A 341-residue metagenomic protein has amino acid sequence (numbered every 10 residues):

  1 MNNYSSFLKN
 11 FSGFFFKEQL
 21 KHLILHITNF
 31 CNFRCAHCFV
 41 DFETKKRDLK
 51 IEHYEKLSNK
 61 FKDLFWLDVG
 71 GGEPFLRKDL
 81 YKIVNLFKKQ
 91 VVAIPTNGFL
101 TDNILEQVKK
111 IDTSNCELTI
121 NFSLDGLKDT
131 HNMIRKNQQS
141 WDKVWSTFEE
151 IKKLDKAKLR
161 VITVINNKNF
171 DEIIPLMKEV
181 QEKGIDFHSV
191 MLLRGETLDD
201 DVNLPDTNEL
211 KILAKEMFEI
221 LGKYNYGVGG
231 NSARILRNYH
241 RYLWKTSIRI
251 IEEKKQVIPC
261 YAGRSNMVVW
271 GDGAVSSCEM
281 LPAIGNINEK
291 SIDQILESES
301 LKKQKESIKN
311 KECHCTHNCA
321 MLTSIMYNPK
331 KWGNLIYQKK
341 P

Functional and structural regions predicted by a protein language model:
M1-Q19, N225-E252, S324-P341: Alpha-helical membrane-targeting segments
N2-E117, N328, P341: Conserved alpha-helical substructure of the radical SAM core
F7, F11, V257, A274-P341: Flexible mid-to-C-terminal extensions adjoining Fe-S/redox cofactors in radical SAM and related proteins
F16-H26, L243-R249, M267, L296-E306: Short, intrinsically disordered, charge-biased short linear motifs at domain edges
N32, A36-F39, Y261, C313-T316: Cys/His/Pro-rich metal-binding microdomains
H37, D41-T44, N266, I284 (+2 more regions): Secreted/processed peptides and extracellular or luminal domains of membrane proteins
R47, L86, Q90, T119-S276 (+2 more regions): Radical SAM enzyme [4Fe-4S]-AdoMet core and its adjacent flexible, acidic and glycine-rich loops/tails across
